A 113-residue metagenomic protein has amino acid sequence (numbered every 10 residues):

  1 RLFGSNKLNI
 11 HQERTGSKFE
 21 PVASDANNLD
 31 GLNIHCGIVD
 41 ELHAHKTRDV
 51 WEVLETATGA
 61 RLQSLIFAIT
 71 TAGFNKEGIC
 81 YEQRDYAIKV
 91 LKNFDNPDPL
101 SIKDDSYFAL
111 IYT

Functional and structural regions predicted by a protein language model:
R1-F3: Conserved helix-turn-beta segment of the N-terminal RecA-like "Helicase ATP-binding" lobe in SF1/SF2 helicases
S5-L8: Non-catalytic nucleic-acid-binding interfaces of large nucleic-acid enzymes and RNP effectors
H11-R14: Active-site beta-strand termini and strand-to-loop segments that position acidic
G16-E20, N27, N33-G37, L42 (+3 more regions): Conserved P-loop NTPase catalytic core
E55-I66: Substrate-engagement module of ASCE P-loop NTPases
